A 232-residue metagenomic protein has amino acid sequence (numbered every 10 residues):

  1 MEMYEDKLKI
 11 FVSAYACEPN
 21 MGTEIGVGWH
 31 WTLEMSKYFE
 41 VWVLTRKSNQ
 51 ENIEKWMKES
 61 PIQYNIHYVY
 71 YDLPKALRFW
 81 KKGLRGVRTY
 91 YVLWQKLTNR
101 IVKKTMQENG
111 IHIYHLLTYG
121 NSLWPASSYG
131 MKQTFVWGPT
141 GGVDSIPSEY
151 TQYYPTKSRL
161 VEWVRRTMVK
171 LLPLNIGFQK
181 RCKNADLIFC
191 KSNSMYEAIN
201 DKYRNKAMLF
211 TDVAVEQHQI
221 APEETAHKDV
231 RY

Functional and structural regions predicted by a protein language model:
M1-I66, Q107-N109, Q179, L187: N-terminal subdomain of nucleotide-sugar transferases
L8-K9, D229-Y232: Charged active-site motifs of nucleotide-sugar-dependent glycosyltransferases
S13, L44-R46, Y71, G138-P139 (+2 more regions): Generic beta-sheet signal
C17-N20, L123, G141-T151, V161-V169 (+1 more regions): A short, histidine- and acid-enriched strand-loop-helix "catalytic/donor-clamping" loop that lines the nucleotide-sugar
H30-L33, R100, V143, Y154 (+1 more regions): Membrane-proximal helix-turn-helix segments that form the acceptor-binding/catalytic region of lipid-linked
Y64-N99, R159-M168: A short, charged, and often flexible helix/loop element on the N-terminal side of the glycosyltransferase catalytic
H67, W137, M168-V230: Donor nucleotide-sugar binding/catalytic pocket of nucleotide-sugar-dependent glycosyltransferases
Y90-N99, K103, I111-T151, N193: An aromatic- and histidine-rich active-site surface loop
